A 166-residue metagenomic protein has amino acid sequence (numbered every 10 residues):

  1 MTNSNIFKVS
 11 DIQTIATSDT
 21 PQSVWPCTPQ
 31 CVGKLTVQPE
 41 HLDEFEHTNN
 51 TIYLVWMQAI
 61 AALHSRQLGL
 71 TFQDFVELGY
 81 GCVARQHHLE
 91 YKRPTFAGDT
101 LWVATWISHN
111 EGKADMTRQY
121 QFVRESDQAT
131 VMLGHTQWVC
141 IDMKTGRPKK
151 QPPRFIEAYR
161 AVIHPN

Functional and structural regions predicted by a protein language model:
T2-G33, P94-A97, S108-N166: HotDog/MaoC-like acyl-thioester-processing domains
L42, N50: Glycine-rich phosphate/pyrophosphate-binding beta-alpha loops
I52-L54, P153-R154: Short hydrophobic alpha-helical segments that form membrane-spanning helices or hydrophobic packing faces of helical
I60: Helix-loop element at the rim of GNAT/NAT acetyltransferase active sites that forms part of the acceptor-substrate
H64-M116: Hydrophobic beta-strand-centered segment that forms part of the acyl-chain substrate-binding groove
